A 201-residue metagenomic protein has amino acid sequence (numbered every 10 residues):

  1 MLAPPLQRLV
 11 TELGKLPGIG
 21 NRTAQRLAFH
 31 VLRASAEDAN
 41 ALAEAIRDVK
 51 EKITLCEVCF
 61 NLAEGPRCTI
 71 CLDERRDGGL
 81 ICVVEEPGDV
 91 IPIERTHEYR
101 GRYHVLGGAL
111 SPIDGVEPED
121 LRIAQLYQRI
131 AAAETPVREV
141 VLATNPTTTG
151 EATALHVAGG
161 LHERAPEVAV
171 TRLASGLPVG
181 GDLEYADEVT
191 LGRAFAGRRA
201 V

Functional and structural regions predicted by a protein language model:
L2, Y99-R100, Y127-V201: Long C-terminal interaction/binding lobes of large macromolecular proteins
L2-L6, T11, K15, Q25-V90: Cys/His-rich Zn2+-binding cysteine-cluster or related metal-binding knuckle/ribbon modules and their
A3, P17, A36, V49 (+4 more regions): Conserved phosphate/pyrophosphate-binding and hydrolysis machinery centered on Walker-type P-loop NTPases, extending
G14, G88-I91, G101-H104, G108-D114 (+4 more regions): Flexible, active-site-adjacent loop/turn segments at secondary-structure boundaries
G14, L32, R47, F60 (+9 more regions): Signal for well-folded cores of large energy- and translation-related assemblies
A24, L72-T144: Extended interfacial segments that mediate partner engagement and assembly in macromolecular machines
C68, I93, E151-A154: Short glycine-/acidic-enriched loop or helix-start segments at secondary-structure transitions that form or flank
